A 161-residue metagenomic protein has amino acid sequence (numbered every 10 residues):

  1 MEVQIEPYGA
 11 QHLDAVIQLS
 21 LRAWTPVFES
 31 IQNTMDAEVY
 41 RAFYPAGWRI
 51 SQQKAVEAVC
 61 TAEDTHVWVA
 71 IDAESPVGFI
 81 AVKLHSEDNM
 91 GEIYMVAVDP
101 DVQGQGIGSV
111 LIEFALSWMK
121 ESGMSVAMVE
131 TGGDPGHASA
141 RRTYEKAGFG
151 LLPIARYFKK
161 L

Functional and structural regions predicted by a protein language model:
P7-Y94, D99, I112-E113, W118 (+1 more regions): Acetyl-CoA-dependent GNAT
N33-M35, V39-R41, V129-R141: Short, flexible, glycine-rich and Lys/Arg-enriched loop motifs at helix boundaries that contact anionic partners
V96-Q103, G133: A short, internal acetyl-CoA/4′-phosphopantetheine-binding micro-motif in the GNAT/acyltransferase core
G106: Conserved G/P- and acidic residue-centered "switch" motifs that form tight phosphate/ATP-binding loops in soluble
S109: Residues forming the Rossmann-fold NAD(P)(H) cofactor-binding site
I112, P135-A140, Y157-L161: Short glycine/proline-centered loop/turn elements that form peptide/ligand docking sites
M119-G132: Conserved GNAT acetyl-CoA-binding A-motif
Y144, F149: Conserved active-site tyrosine of GNAT-family acetyltransferases
